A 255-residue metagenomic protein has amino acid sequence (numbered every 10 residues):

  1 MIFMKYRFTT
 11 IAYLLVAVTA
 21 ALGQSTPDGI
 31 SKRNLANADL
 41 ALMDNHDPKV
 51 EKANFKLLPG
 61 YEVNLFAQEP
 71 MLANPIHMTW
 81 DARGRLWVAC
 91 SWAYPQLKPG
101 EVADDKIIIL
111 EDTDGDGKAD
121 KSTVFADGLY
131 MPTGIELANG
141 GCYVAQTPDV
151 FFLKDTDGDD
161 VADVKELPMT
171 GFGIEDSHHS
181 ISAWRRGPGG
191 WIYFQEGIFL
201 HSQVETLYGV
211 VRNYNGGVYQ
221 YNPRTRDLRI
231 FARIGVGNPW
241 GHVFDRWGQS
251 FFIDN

Functional and structural regions predicted by a protein language model:
M1, A20-Q24: Non-catalytic N-terminal targeting/anchoring module and adjacent flexible stem/linker that precedes the structured
I2-A12: Bacterial N-terminal signal peptides that target proteins for export
T10-A20: Bacterial N-terminal signal peptides
Q24-N255: Beta-propeller domains with acidic blade repeats across secreted/periplasmic ectodomains and cytosolic WD/CNH propellers
